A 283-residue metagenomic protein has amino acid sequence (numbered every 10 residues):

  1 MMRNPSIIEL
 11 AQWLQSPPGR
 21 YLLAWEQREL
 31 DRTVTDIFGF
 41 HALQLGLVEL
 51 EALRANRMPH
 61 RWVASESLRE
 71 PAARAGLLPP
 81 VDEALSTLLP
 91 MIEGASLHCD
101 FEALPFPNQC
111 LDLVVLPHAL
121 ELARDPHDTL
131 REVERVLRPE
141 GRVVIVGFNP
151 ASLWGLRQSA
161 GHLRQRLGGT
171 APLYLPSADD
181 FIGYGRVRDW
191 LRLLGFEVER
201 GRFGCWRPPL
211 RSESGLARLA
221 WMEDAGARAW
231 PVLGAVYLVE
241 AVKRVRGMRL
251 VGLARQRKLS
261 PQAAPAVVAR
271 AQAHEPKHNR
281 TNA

Functional and structural regions predicted by a protein language model:
M1-D36: Class I SAM-dependent methyltransferase Rossmann-like catalytic core, especially the SAM/SAH-binding loop
R28, R32-L104: Class I SAM-dependent methyltransferase SAM/SAH-binding core
V114-V115: Hydrophobic beta-strand segment of the Class I
H127-R142: A short glycine-rich, Lys/Arg-flanked "PGG" loop and its adjoining helix->strand segment in the class I
R142-L173, A178: Conserved class I S-adenosyl-L-methionine
A160, S177-G201: Short alpha-helix
E197-E223: Conserved catalytic loop of SAM-dependent methyltransferase domains
W221-A283: C-terminal lobe and adjacent flexible extensions of AdoMet/dcAdoMet transferase-like proteins
